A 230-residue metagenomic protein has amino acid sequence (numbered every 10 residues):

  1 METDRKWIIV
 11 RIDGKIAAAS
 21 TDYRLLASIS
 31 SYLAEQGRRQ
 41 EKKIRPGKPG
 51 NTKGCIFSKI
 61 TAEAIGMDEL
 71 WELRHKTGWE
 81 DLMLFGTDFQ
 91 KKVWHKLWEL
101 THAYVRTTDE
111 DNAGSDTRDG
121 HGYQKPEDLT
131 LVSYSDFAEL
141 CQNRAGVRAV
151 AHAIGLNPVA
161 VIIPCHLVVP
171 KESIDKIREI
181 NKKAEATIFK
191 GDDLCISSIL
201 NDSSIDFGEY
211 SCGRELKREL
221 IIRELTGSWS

Functional and structural regions predicted by a protein language model:
M1-R144, K182-L200, S204, E215-S230: Basic nucleic-acid-binding alpha-helical/helix-turn surface characteristic of O6-alkylguanine DNA
A145-A160: Regulatory, non-catalytic segments
H152, H166, R218-E219: Extracytoplasmic/periplasmic beta-strand context in beta-sandwich domains, especially the cupredoxin/COX2 CuA-binding
V161-P170: Short Lys/Arg-enriched helix C-cap and helix-to-coil transition segments that create basic nucleic-acid-contact patches
D175-E179, G208: Glycine-rich, flexible loop motifs
G208-R214: Catalytic-site neighborhood detector that most strongly recognizes the C-terminal catalytic loop/helix of tyrosine
